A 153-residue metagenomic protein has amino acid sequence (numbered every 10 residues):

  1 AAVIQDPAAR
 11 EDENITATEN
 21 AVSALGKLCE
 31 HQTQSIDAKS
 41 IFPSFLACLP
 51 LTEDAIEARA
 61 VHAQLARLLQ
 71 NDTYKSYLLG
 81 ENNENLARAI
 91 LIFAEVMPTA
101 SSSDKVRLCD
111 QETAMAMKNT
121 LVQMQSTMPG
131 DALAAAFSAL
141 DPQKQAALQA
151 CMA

Functional and structural regions predicted by a protein language model:
A1-A153: Alpha-solenoid helical-repeat scaffold
